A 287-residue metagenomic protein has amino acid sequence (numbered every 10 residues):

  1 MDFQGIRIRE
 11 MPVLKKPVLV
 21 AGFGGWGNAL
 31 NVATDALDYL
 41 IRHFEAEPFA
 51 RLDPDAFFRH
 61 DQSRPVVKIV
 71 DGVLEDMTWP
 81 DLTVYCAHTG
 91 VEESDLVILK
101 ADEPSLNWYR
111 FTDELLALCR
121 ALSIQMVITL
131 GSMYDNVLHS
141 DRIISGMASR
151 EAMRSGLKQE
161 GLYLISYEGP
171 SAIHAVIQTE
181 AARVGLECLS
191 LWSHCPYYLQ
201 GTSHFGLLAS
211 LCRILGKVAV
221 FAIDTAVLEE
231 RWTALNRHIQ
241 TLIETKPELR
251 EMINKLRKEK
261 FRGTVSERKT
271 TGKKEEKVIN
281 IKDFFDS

Functional and structural regions predicted by a protein language model:
M1-A101: N-terminal short beta-loop-beta anion/metal-coordinating cradle
L14-V18, A46, E93-L96, L122-Q125 (+2 more regions): Short coil/turn connectors at secondary-structure junctions
F23-G27, L99-W108, E160-E168, Y198-T202: Flexible, glycine/proline-enriched loop segments at strand-loop-helix junctions that form or flank small-ligand binding
N28-D35, L106, R110, E168 (+4 more regions): Conserved active-site and cofactor/substrate-binding residues in soluble primary-metabolism enzymes
S94, D102-A152: Internal, conserved structured core segments that host functional sites
N136-V218: Catalytic cores of processing enzymes, dominated by hydrolases/peptidases, characterized by acidic/His-rich
L199-S287: A conserved C-terminal secondary-structure "cap"
